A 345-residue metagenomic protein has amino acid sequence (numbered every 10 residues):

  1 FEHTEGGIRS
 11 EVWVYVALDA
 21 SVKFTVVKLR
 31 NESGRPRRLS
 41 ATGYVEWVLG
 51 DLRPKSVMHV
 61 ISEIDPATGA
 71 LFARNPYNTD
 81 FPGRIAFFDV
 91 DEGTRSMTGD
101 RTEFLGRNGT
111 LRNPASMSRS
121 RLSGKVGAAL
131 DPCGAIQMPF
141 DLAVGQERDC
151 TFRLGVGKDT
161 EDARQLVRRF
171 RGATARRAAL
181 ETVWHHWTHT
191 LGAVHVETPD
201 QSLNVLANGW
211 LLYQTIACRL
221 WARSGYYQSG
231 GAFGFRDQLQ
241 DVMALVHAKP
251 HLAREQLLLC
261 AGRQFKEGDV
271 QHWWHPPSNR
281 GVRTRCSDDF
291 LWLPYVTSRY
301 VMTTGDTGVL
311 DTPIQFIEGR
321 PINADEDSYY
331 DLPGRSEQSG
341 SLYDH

Functional and structural regions predicted by a protein language model:
F1, V16-R119, E161-A193, R320-S328: Polysaccharide-binding surfaces and accessory modules of carbohydrate-active proteins
F1-V22, G109-I136, N208-L212: Extended, loop-rich substrate-binding clefts of extracytoplasmic carbohydrate-active enzymes
R37, F140-K158: Short Pro-Gly-centered flexible turn/kink motifs
S118-L130, G209-R223, R263-W274, E326: Active-site-adjacent bridging/hinge elements
E181-Q228, L252-E255, L259: Low-complexity, Ser/Thr/Pro/Gly-enriched N-terminal "stalk/linker" regions
R223-Q238, S278-D288: Solvent-exposed loop and edge beta-strand segments that line ligand/cofactor-binding and catalytic clefts
L245-A253, L257-H345: Aromatic-rich carbohydrate-recognition surfaces in CAZymes
